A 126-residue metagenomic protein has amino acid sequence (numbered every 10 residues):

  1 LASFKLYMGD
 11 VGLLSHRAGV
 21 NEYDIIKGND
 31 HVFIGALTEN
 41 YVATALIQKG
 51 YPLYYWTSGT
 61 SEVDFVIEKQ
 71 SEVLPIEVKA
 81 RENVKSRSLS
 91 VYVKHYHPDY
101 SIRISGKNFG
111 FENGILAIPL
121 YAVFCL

Functional and structural regions predicted by a protein language model:
L1-I67: Accessory nucleic acid-recognition modules appended to NTPase machines
L6-G9, I76, A117: Short hydrophobic-aromatic micro-motifs
G12-L13, G59, S71, A80 (+1 more regions): A broadly conserved detector of short glycine/acidic/proline-rich loop/turn motifs that flank catalytic sites and bind
Y23, V73, E82-N83: Short, surface-exposed beta-strand-loop junctions and turns on beta-sheet-rich folds
Y54-Y55, P75-V78: Short catalytic-loop micro-motif centered on adjacent basic/acidic residues
I67-P75: Active-site beta-strand-loop-beta-strand hairpin of nuclease catalytic cores that positions key catalytic residues
A80-L120: Catalytic cores of nucleic-acid endonucleases
L120-L126: C-terminal helix of von Willebrand factor
